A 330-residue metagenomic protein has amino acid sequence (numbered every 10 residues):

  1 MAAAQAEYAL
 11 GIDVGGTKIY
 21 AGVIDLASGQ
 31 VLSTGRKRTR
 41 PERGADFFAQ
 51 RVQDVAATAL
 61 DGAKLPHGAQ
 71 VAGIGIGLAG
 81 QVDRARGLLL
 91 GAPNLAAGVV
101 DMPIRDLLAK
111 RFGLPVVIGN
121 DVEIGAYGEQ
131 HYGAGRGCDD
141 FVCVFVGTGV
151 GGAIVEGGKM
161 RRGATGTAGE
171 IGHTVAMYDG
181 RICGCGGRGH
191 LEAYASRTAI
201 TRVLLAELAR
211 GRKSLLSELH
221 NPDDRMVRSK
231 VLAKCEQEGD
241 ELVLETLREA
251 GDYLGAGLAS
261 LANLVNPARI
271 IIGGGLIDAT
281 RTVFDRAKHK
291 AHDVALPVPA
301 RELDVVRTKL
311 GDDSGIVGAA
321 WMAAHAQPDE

Functional and structural regions predicted by a protein language model:
A4-Q50, L88-G91, G166: Short glycine-rich, Thr/Ser-proximal phosphate-binding strand/loop in the N-terminal lobe of ATP-dependent enzymes
A9-D13, V71-G75, D140-F145, G151 (+2 more regions): Short glycine-aspartate micro-motif
L32-A69, D106, E238-E241, E245: N-terminal phosphate-binding loop and adjacent alpha-helix
A45-Q53, A69-I74, G80-V142, T282-V294: Glycine-rich phosphate-binding loop and adjoining helix at the ATP-binding site of ATP-dependent phosphoryl-transfer
G113, I118-V122, A176-R212: Glycine-rich phosphate-binding loop plus the immediately following alpha-helix
V117-Q130, D278-E330: Glycine-rich phosphate-binding/hydrolytic loop that grips phosphoryl groups
R136-R197: Glycine-rich phosphate-binding loop of actin/hexokinase-like ATP-binding domains
Y194-I271, L303-D304: A mobile "lid/hinge" subdomain adjacent to the ATP/sugar-phosphate binding pocket shared across diverse ATP-dependent
